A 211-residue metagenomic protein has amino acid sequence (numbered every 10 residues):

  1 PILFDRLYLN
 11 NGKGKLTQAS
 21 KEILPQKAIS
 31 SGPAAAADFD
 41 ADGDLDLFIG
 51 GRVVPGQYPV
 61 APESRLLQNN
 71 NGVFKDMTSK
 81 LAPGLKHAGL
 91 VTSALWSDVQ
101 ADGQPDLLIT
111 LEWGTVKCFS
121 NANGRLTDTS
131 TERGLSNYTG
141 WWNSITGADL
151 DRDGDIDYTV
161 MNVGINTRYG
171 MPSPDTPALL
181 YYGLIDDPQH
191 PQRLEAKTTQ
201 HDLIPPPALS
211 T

Functional and structural regions predicted by a protein language model:
P1-T211: Beta-propeller-forming repeat regions
